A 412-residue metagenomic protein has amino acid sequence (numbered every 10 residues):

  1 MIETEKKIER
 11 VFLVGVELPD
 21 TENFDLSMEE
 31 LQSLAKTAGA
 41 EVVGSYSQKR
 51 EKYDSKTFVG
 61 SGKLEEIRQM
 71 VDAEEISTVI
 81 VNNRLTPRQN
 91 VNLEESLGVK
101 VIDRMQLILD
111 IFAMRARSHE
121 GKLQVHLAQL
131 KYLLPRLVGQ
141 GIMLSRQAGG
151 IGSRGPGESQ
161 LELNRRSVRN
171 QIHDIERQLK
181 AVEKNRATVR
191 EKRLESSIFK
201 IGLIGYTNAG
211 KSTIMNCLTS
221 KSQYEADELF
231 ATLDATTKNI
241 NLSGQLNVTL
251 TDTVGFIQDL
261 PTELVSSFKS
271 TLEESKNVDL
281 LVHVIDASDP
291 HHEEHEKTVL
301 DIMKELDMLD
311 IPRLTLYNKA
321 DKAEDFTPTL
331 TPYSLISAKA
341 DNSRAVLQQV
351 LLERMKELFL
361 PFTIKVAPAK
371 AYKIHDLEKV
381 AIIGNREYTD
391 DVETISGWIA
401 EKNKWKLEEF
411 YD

Functional and structural regions predicted by a protein language model:
M1-D110: N-terminal accessory targeting/assembly segments
I2-E3, L26-E29, K52-R68, D234 (+2 more regions): Switch II of P-loop NTPase G domains
E17-T21, R50-K52, R84-P87, Q106-L109 (+6 more regions): Conserved nucleotide-binding/hydrolysis micro-motifs of P-loop NTPases
L18-E22, D54-T57, R115-H119, Q160 (+4 more regions): Flexible beta-alpha connector loops of hexameric P-loop NTPases
E30-L34, R68-V71, L85-E95, Q245-L246 (+1 more regions): Conserved C-terminal guanine-recognition region of P-loop GTPase G domains, centered on the G4
V99-G149, P156, L309-L314, K319-P368: Canonical P-loop GTPase G-domain recognition
R146-T262, S275-K276: Conserved G1/Walker A P-loop phosphate-binding module
L358-D412: NTP-binding/hydrolysis catalytic cores, primarily Walker-type P-loop NTPases
